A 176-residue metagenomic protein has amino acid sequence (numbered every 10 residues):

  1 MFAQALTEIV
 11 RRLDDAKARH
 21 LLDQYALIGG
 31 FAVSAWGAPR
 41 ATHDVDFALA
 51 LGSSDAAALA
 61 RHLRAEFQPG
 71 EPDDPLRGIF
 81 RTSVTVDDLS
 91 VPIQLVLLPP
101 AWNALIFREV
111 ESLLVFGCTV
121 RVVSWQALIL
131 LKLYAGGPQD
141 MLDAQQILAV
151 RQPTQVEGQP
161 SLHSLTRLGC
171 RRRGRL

Functional and structural regions predicted by a protein language model:
M1-L176: Compositionally biased terminal segments of proteins
